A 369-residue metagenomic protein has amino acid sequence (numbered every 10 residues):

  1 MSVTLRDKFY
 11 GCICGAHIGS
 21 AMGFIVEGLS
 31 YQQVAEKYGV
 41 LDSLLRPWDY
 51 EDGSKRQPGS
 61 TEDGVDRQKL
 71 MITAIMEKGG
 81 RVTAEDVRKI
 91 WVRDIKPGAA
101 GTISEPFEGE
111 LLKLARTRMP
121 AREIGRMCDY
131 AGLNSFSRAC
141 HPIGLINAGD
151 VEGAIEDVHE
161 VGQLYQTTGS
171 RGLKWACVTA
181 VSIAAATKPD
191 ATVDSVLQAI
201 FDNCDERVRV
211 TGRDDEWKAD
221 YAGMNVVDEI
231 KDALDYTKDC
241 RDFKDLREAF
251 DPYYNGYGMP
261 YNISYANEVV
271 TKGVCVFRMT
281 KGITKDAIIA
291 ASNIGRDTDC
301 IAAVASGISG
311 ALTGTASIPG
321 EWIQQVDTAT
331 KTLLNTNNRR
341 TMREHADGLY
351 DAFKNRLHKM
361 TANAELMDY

Functional and structural regions predicted by a protein language model:
M1-R67: An N-terminal structural lobe/cap that precedes and organizes the functional/catalytic core across diverse proteins
T4, I72-T179: Gly/Ser-rich oxyanion-binding loop with an adjacent helix/lid that shapes the negatively charged ligand pocket
T4, K8, C12, A16 (+6 more regions): Hydrophobic alpha-helical transmembrane segments of integral membrane proteins, especially multi-pass transporters
F9, V87, L111-A115, D129-N134 (+9 more regions): Mature, well-folded catalytic/scaffold domains that follow N-terminal targeting or propeptide regions
I13, D66-I72, F136-P142, C177-S182 (+1 more regions): Well-ordered alpha-helical segments within folded domains of soluble proteins
I18-L44, Q163, T168-K188, E268-K354: Catalytic phosphate/nucleotide-handling subdomain of diverse soluble enzymes
G59-G80, M342-Y369: C-terminal domain-closing interface element
L112-R116, R122-A131, G144-D150, E160-T167 (+1 more regions): Accessory "access/gating" subregions that flank catalytic or transport cores
